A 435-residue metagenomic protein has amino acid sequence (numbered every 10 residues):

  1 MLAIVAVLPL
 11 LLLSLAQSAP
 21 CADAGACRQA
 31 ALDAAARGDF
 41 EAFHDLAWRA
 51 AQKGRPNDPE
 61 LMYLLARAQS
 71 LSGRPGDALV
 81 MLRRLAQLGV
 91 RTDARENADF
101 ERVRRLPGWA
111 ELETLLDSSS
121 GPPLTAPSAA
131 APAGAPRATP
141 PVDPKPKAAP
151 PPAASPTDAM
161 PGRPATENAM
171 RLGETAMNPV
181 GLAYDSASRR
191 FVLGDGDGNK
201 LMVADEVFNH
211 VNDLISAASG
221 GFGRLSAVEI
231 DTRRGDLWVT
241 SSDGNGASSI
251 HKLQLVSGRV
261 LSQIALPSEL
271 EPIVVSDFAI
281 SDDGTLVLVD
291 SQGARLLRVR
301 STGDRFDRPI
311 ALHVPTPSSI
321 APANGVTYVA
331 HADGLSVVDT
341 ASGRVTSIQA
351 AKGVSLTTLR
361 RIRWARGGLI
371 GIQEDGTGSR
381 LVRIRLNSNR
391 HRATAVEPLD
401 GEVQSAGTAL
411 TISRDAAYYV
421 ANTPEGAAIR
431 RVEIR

Functional and structural regions predicted by a protein language model:
R91-L116: TPR/TPR-like alpha-solenoid helical repeat scaffolds
A154-N178: A short helix->beta-strand "capping" segment at the edge of beta-propeller domains
G173-S188, S219-D236, T240-S241, P267-L286 (+4 more regions): Beta-rich, blade/repeat-based domains predominating in secreted/periplasmic proteins but also intracellular
G196, S242-G244, S291-G293, A332 (+2 more regions): Short loop/turn segments immediately following the C-termini of beta-strands
D205-N209, Q254-R259, R300-D304, D339-G343 (+2 more regions): Short loop/turn segments that connect beta-strands within beta-propeller blades
